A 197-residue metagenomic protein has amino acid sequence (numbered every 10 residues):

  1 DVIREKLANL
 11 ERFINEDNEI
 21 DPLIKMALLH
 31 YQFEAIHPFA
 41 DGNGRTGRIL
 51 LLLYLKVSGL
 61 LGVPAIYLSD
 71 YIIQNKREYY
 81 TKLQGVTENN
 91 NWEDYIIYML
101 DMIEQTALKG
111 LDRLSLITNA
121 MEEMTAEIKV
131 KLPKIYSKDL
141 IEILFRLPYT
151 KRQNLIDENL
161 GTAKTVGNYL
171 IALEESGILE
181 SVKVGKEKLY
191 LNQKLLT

Functional and structural regions predicted by a protein language model:
D1-L114: Phosphate/pyrophosphate-binding active-site loops
L10, I24, L132-S137, T162 (+1 more regions): Conserved, hydrophobic alpha-helical core segments of structured domains
M99, L155, V166, Y190: Hydrophobic, well-ordered secondary-structure elements that form the walls of internal hydrophobic environments
L111-I141: Short alpha-helical segments that sit at the start of domains
K134, S181-T197: Short, cationic-aromatic polyanion-contact patches
S137, I141, R146-E158: Short acidic, hydrophobic short linear motifs in intrinsically disordered regions
L160-E174: Short amphipathic alpha-helical interaction segments
G177: Glycine-centered, phosphate/nucleic-acid-interacting loop/turn motifs that mediate DNA/RNA or nucleotide
